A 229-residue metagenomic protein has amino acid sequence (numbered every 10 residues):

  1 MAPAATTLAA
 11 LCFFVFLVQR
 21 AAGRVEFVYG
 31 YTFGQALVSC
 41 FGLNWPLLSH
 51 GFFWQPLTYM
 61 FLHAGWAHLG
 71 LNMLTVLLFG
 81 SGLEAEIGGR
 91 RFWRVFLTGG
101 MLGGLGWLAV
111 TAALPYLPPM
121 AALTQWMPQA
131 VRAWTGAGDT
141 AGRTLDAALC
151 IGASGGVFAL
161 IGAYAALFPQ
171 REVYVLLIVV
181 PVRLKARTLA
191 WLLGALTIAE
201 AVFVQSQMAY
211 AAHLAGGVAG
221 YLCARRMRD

Functional and structural regions predicted by a protein language model:
M1-D229: A detector for small-residue-rich transmembrane helices and their helix-helix packing motifs
